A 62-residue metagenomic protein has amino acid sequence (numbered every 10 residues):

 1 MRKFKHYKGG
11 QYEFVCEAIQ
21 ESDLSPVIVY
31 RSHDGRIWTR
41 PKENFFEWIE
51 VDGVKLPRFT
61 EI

Functional and structural regions predicted by a protein language model:
M1-I62: Mixed-charge, low-complexity intrinsically disordered regions
